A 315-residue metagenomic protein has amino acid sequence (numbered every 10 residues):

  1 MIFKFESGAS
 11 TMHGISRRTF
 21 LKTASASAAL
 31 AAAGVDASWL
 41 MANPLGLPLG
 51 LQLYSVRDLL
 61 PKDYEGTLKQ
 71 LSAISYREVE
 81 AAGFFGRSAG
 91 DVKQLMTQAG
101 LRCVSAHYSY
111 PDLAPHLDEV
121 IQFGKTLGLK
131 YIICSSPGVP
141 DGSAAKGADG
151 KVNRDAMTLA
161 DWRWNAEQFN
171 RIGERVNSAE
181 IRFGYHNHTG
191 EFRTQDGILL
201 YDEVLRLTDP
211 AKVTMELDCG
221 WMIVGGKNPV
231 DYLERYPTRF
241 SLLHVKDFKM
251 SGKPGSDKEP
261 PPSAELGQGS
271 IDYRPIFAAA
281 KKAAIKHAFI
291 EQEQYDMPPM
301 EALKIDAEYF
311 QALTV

Functional and structural regions predicted by a protein language model:
M1-I15: N-terminal secretory signal peptides
H13-T19, L30-P44: N-terminal twin-arginine translocation
S25, E78, F85, R102 (+2 more regions): Active-site acidic/histidine proton-transfer and metal-coordination neighborhood in alpha/beta enzyme cores
V35-K62, K69-Q70: C-terminal segment of N-terminal export signals and the immediately downstream linker at the start of the mature
N43-P44, L68-A73, R87-C103, D118-L129 (+4 more regions): Acidic (Asp/Glu)-rich catalytic clusters
L51, L71, V79, M96 (+7 more regions): Conserved, mostly hydrophobic/aromatic
L59-Q70, A114-F123, G225-Y232, Y273: Short, acidic/polar
S178-S270, F277: Acidic/histidine-rich catalytic cores of soluble enzymes
